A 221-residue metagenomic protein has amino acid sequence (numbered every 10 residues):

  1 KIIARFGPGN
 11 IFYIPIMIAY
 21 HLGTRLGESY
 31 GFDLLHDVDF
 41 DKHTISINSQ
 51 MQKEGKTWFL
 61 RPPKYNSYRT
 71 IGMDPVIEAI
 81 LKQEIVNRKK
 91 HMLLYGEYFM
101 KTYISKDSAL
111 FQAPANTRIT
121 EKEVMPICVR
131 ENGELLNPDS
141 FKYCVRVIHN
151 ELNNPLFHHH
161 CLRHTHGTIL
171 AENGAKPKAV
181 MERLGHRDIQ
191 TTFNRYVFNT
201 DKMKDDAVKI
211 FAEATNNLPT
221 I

Functional and structural regions predicted by a protein language model:
K1-L26, Y30-F32, S67-Y68, V76 (+1 more regions): Basic, Lys/Arg- and aromatic-enriched nucleic-acid-binding interface segment
A4, G31, N194, F198 (+1 more regions): Phosphate-coordinating loops and pocket residues in cytosolic domains that bind phosphorylated ligands
A4-G7, W58-Y68, V129-N137, N153-C161 (+1 more regions): Short, contiguous acidic/charged loop-to-helix segments that flank catalytic cores in large enzymes
M17, H21, E28, D139-S140 (+2 more regions): C-terminal catalytic core of tyrosine-transesterase DNA break-rejoin enzymes
M17-M51, K178: Short, charged phosphate-coordinating catalytic segments
K42, G55-I77, K82-Q83, N87-H91 (+2 more regions): C-terminal secondary-structure termini that scaffold catalytic or DNA-interacting sites
M51, L184-I210: Catalytic-site neighborhood detector that most strongly recognizes the C-terminal catalytic loop/helix of tyrosine
D74-N154: Active-site/catalytic core of tyrosine-dependent DNA strand-transfer enzymes
